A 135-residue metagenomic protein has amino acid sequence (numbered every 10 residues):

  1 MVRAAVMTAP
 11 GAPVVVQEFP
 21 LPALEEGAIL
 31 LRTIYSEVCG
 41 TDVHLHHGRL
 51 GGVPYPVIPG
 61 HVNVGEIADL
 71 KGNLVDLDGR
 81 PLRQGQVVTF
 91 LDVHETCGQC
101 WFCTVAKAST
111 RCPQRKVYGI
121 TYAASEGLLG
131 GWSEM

Functional and structural regions predicted by a protein language model:
M1-A5: Short structural boundary motif marking the start of a folded domain
V6-P13: Extracellular beta-rich ligand/substrate-recognition surface
A12, T41, G65, G98 (+1 more regions): Glycine-centered loop/turn positions within well-structured domains that cap or flank conserved ligand/cofactor-binding
E18-P20: Generic structural detector for well-ordered beta-strands
P22-S36, L50-T104, G130: Glycine-rich beta-strand-centered segment in the early N-terminal region that forms part of a ligand/cofactor-binding
G40-H47: Cytochrome P450 core scaffold surrounding the K-helix E-X-X-R motif and the conserved "meander" helix-loop region
G79, H94-M135: NAD(P)H dinucleotide-binding glycine-rich loop of Rossmann-like/cofactor-binding domains, especially the beta1-alpha1
